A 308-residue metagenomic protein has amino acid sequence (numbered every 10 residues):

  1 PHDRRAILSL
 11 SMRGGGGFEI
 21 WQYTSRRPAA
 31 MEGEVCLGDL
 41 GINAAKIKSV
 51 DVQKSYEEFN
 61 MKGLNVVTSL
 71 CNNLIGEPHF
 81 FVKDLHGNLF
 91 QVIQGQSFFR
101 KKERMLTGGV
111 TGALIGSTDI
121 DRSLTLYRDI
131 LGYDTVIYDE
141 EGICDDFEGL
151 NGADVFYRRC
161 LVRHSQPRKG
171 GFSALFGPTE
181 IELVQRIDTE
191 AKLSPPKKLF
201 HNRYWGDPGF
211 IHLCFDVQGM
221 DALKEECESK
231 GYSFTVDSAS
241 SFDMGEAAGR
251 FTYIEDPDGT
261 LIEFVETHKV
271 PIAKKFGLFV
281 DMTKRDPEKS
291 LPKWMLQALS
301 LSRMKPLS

Functional and structural regions predicted by a protein language model:
P1-G15, C71-N73, G116-E180, S229 (+2 more regions): Core segments of cupin and vicinal oxygen chelate
H2-S25, A29-E58, P78-K83, G109-T118 (+5 more regions): Vicinal oxygen chelate
E19-Y23, E77-K102: Short, structured interface segments
L40-I47, I93-L124, I130-F147, N151-V155 (+2 more regions): N-terminal beta-strand motif that seeds the catalytic metal site of vicinal oxygen chelate
E57-K62, R128-D129, E225-G231: Short amphipathic alpha-helices in soluble, non-transmembrane regions that often serve as interface/regulatory elements
V66, C71-N73, D154-L161, E190-L199 (+2 more regions): Intrinsic, low-complexity N-terminal interaction/targeting segments
N88-F90, V136, I262: Generic structural signal for well-ordered beta-strand positions
R163, R168-K169, L175-E190, W205 (+4 more regions): C-terminal functional regions that serve as terminal interaction/effector modules
